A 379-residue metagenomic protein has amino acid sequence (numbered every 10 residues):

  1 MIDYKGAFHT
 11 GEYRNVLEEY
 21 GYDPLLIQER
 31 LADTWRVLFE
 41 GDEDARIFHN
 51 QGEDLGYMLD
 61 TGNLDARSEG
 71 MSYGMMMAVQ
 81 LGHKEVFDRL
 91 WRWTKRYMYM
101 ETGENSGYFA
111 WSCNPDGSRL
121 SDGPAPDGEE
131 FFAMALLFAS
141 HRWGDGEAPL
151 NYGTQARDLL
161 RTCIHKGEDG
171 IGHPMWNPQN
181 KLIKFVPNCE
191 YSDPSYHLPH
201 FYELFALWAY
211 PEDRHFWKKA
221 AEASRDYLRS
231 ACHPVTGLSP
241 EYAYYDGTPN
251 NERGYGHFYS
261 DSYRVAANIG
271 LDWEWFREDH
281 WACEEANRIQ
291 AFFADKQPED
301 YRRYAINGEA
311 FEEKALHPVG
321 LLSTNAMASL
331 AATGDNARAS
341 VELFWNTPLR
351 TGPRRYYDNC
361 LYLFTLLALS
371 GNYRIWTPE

Functional and structural regions predicted by a protein language model:
I2-D33, V37-E40, A45-R46, L64-S68 (+5 more regions): Extended ligand-binding clefts on enzyme/binding-domain cores
I27-Y73, A78-S121: Internal amphipathic alpha-helical repeat/solenoid segments
L64-M71, S118-G144: Aromatic-rich carbohydrate-recognition surfaces in CAZymes
G74, V86-F87, P149, A156 (+4 more regions): Solenoid-repeat scaffolds in large eukaryotic assemblies
M75-G82, F131-R142, H200-L207, A267-E274 (+2 more regions): Short glycine/serine- and small hydrophobic-enriched flexible loop segments
A78, W91, L136, G153 (+6 more regions): Inward-facing hydrophobic residues that define packing positions of alpha-helical scaffold repeats
R214-E222, R338-W345, P378-E379: Alpha-helical repeat scaffolds
L343-P353: Solenoid-like repeat scaffolds
